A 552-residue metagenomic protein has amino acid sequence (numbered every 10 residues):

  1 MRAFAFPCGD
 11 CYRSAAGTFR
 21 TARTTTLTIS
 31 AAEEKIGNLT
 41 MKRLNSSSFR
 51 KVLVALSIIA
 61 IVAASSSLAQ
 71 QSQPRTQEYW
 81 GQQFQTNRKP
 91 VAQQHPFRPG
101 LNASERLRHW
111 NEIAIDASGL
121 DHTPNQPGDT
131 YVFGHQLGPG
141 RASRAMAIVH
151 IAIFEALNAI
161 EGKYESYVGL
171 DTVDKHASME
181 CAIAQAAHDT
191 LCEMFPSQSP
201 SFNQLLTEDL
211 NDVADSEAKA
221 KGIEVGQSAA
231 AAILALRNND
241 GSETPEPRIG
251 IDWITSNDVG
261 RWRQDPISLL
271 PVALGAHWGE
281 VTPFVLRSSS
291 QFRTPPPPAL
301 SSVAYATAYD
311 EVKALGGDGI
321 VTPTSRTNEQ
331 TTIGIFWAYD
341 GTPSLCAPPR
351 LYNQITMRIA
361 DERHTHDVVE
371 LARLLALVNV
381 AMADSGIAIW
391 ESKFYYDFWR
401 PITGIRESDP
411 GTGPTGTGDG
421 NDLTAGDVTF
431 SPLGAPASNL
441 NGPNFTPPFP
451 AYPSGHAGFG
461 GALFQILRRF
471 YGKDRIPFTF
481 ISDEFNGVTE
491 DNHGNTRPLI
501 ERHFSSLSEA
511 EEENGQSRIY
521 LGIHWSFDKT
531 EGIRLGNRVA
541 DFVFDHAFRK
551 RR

Functional and structural regions predicted by a protein language model:
C8-C11: Cysteine-centered motifs
I29-T40: Short, Lys/Arg-enriched N-terminal segments with co-localized hydrophobic residues within the first ~10-30 amino acids
K42-V54: Bacterial N-terminal signal peptides that target proteins for export
L53-A64: Bacterial N-terminal signal peptides
Q70-R552: Acidic/polar surface patches and capping/hinge elements
